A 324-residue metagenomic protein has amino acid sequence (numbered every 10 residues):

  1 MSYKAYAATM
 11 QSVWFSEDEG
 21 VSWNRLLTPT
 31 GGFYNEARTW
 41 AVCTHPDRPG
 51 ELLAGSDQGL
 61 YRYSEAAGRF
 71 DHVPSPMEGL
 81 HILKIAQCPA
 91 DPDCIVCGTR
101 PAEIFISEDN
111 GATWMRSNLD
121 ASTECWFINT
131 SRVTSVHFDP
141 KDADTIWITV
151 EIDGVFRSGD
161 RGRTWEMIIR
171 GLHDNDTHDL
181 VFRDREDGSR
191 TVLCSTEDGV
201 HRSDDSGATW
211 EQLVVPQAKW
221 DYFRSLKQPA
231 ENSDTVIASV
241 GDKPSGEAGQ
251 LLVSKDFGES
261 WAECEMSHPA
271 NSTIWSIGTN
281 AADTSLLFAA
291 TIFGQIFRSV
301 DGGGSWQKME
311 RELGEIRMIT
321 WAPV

Functional and structural regions predicted by a protein language model:
M1-V324: Extracellular glycan-interacting surfaces
